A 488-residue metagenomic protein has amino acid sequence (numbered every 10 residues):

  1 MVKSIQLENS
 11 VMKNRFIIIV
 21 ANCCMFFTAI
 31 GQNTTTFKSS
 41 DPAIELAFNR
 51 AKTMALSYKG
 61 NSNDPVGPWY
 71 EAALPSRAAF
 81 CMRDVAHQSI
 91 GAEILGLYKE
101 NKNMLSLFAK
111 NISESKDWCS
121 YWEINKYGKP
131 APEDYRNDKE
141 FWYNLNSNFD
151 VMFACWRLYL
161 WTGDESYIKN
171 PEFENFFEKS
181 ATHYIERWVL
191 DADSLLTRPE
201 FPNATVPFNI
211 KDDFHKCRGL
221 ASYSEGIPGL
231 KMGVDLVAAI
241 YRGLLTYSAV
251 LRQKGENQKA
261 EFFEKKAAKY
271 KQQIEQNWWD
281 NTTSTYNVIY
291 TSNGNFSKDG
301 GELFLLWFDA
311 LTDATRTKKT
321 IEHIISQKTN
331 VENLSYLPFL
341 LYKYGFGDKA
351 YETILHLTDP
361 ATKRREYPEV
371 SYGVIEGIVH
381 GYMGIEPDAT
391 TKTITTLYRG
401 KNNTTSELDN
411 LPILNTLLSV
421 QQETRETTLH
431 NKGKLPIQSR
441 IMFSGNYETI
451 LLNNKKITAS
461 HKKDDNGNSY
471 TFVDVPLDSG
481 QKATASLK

Functional and structural regions predicted by a protein language model:
M1-Q32: Bacterial Sec-dependent N-terminal signal peptides
Q32-F80, N103, S115, Q273 (+1 more regions): Low-complexity, Ser/Thr/Pro/Gly-enriched N-terminal "stalk/linker" regions
K38-N49, A78-S113, N175, K179-T182 (+6 more regions): Active-site core of glycosidic bond-cleaving carbohydrate-active enzymes
V66-G67, A72-A78, S120-D150, R157 (+3 more regions): The feature captures the catalytic groove of carbohydrate-active enzymes
I112-W118, T182-D193, Q272-T282: Secretory-pathway/luminal and periplasmic proteins that interact with or process carbohydrate-rich
M152-E178: Acidic/aromatic-lined carbohydrate-recognition and catalytic surfaces of CAZymes acting on diverse glycans
D348-K488: Non-catalytic C-terminal accessory modules of carbohydrate-active enzymes
